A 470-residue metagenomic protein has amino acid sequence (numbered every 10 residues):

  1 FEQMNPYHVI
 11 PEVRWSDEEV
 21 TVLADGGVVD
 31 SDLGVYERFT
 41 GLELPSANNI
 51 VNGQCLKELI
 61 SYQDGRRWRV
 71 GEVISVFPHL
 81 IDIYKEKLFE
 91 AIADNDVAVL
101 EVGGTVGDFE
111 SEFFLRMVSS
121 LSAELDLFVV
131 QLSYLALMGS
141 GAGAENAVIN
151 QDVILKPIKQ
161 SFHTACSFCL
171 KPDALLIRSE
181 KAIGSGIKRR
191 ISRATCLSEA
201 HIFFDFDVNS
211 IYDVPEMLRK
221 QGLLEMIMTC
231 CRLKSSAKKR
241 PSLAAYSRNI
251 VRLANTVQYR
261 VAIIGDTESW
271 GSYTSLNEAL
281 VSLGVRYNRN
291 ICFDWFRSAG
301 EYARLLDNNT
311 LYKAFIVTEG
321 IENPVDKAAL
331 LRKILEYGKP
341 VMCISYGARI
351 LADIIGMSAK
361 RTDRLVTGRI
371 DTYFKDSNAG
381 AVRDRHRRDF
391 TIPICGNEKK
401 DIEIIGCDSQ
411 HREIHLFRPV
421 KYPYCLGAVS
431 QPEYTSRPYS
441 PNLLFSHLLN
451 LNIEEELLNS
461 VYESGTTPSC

Functional and structural regions predicted by a protein language model:
F1-R289, W295, A299-A314, T318-L330 (+9 more regions): Flexible phosphate-sensing "switch/lid" loops adjacent to ATP/NTP-binding sites across phosphate-transfer
Y36-L42, G300, R332, P340-M342 (+5 more regions): Pocket-forming structural segment of enzyme catalytic cores
L127, E336-P340: A short helix->loop->beta-strand "cap" motif at the edges of active sites that frequently abuts
T256-V257, E336-Y337, T367: Short gly/pro-enriched beta-turn/loop segments at secondary-structure junctions
T318, C343, G347-A348, L426 (+2 more regions): Peripheral terminal and linker regions in Fe-S/redox and tRNA-modifying enzymes
V382, C425-A428: Short hydrophobic-aromatic micro-motifs
